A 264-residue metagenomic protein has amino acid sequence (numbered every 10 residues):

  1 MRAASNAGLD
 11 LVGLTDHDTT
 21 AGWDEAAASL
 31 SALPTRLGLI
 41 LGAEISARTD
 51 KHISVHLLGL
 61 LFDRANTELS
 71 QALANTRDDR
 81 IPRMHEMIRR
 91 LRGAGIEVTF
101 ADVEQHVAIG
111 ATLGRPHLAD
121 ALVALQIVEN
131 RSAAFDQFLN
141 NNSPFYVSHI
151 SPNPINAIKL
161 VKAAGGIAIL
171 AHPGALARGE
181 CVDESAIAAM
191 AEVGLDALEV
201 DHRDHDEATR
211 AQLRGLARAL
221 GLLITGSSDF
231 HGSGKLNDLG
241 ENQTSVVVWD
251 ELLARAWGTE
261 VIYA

Functional and structural regions predicted by a protein language model:
M1-H52, L139-N140, P152, I158-K159 (+2 more regions): An N-terminally biased module of ancient metal coordination in phosphate/nucleic-acid-related enzymes
H17-P82, E86-V107, T112-H117: Mid-domain alpha/beta scaffold segments of enzyme catalytic cores
R48-I81, D120, A124-S143, G240-I262: Active-site gating loops and adjacent loop-to-helix segments of metal-dependent hydrolytic enzymes
G59-L61, R92, V128-N130, I158 (+1 more regions): Short hydrophobic/aromatic-rich motifs at helix boundaries and adjacent loops
R64, V98, L113, P152 (+2 more regions): Short coil/turn linker and secondary-structure boundary residues
A108-A175: Conserved acidic, metal-coordinating active-site core of Asp-based, Mg2+-dependent phosphoryl-transfer enzymes
